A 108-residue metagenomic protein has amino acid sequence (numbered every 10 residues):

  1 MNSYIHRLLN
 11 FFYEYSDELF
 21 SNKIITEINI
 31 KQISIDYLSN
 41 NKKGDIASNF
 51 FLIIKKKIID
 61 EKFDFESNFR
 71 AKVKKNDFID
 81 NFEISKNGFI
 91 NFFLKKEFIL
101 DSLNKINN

Functional and structural regions predicted by a protein language model:
M1-N108: N-terminal alpha-helical targeting/anchoring segments
